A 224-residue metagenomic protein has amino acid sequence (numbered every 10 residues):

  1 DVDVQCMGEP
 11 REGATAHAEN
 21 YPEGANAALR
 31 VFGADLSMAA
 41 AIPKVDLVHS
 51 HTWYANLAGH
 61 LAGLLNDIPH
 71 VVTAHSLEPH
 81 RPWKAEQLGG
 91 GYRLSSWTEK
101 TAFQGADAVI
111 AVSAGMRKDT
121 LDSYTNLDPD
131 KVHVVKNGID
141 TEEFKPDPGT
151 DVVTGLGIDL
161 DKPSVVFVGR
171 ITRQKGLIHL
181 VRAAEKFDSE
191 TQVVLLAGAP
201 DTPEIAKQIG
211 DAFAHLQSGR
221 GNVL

Functional and structural regions predicted by a protein language model:
D1-E12, E185: N-terminal subdomain of nucleotide-sugar transferases
M7-P43, E86-Q87: A short, charged, and often flexible helix/loop element on the N-terminal side of the glycosyltransferase catalytic
G8, G115, G138: Carbohydrate-associated surface elements
S50-A55, A74: Short His-centered aromatic/hydrophobic patch
P69-V71, P79-T101, K118: Nucleotide-sugar donor phosphate/pyrophosphate-binding loop at the beta->alpha transition of glycosyltransferases
K145-I158: A short helix/loop element that forms part of the nucleotide-sugar donor recognition site in Leloir-type
D159-K175, V181-E185, V194: Conserved donor-binding/catalytic core segment of Leloir-type glycosyltransferases
K162, V194-A197, A206-L224: Nucleotide-activated donor-binding/catalytic signature segment of Leloir-type glycosyltransferases, i.e., the conserved
